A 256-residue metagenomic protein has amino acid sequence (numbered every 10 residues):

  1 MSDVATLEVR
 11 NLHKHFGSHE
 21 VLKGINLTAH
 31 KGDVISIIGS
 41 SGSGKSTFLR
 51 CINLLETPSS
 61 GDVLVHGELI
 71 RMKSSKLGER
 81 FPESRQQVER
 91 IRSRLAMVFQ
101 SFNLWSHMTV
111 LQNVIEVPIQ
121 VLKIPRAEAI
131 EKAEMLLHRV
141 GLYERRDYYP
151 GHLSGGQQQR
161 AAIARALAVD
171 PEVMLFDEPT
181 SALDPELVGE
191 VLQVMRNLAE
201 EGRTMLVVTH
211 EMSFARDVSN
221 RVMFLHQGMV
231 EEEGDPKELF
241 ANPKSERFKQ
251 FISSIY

Functional and structural regions predicted by a protein language model:
V4-P236: ABC family nucleotide-binding domain
F224-Q227, E233, K237-Y256: C-terminal boundary and immediately downstream tail of ABC-type ATPase nucleotide-binding domains
